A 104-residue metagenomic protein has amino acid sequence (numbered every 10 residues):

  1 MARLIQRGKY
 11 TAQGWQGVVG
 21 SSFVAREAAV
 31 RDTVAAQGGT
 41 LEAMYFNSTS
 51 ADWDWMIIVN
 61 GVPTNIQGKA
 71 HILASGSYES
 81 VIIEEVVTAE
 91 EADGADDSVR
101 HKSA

Functional and structural regions predicted by a protein language model:
M1-A36, T40-E42, N47-D52, V62 (+1 more regions): Short S/T/G/P-rich N-terminal loop/turn motif that feeds into the first structured element of a domain
D52-D54, Q67: Short amphipathic alpha-helical segments
N60-A89: An amphipathic, aromatic/His-enriched active-site/gating alpha helix that lines ligand/cofactor pockets
